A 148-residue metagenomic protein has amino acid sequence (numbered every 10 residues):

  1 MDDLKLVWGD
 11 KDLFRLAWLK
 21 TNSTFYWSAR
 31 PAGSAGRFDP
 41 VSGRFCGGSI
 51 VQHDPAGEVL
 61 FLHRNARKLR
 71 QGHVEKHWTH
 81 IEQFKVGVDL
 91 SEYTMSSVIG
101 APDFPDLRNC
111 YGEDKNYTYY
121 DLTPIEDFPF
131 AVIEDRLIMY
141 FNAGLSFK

Functional and structural regions predicted by a protein language model:
M1-K148: Glycosyltransferase catalytic domains, chiefly GT-A lineage
